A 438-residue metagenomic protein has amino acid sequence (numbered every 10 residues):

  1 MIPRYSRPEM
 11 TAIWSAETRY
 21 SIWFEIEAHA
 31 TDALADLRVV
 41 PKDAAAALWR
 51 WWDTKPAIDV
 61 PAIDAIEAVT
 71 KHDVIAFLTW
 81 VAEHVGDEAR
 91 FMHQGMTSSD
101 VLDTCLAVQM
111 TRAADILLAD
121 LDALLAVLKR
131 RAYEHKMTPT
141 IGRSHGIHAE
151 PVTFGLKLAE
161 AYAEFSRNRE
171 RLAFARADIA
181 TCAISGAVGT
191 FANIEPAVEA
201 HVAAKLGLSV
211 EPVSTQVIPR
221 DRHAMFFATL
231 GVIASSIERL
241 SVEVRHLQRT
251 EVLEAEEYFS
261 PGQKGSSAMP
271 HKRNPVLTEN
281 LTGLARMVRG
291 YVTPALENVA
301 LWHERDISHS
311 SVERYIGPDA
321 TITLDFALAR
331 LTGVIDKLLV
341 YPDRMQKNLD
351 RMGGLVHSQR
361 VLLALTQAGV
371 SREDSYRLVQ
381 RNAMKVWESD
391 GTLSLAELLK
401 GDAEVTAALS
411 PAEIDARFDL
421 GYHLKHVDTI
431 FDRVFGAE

Functional and structural regions predicted by a protein language model:
M1-F191, E195-H201, V210, Q263-S266 (+3 more regions): A helix-coil-helix interface module used to build multimeric assemblies and to scaffold catalytic/cofactor sites
T11-S15, P61-D64, Q263-G283, R305-D319 (+4 more regions): Short beta-alpha connecting loops at secondary-structure transitions that line or flank enzyme active sites
A30-A33, L117, L121-L124, L128-R131 (+14 more regions): Amphipathic alpha-helices that form helix-helix packing interfaces
D32-A33, Q109-L121, L230-R239, V244 (+1 more regions): Alpha-helical support elements that line or immediately flank enzyme active sites and cofactor-binding pockets
Y133-G155, E254-K272, H303-V312, D336-V356: Glycine-rich cofactor-pocket loops
E199-V292: Acidic, glycine-rich loop-and-beta core segments that form the ion-binding/anion-interacting portion of active sites
M287-V370, L378: Long, amphipathic alpha-helical stalk/connector segments used for oligomerization, subunit docking, or mechanical
D325, Q359-A408: C-terminal hydrophobic structural anchor segments that stabilize assembly/packing rather than catalytic chemistry
